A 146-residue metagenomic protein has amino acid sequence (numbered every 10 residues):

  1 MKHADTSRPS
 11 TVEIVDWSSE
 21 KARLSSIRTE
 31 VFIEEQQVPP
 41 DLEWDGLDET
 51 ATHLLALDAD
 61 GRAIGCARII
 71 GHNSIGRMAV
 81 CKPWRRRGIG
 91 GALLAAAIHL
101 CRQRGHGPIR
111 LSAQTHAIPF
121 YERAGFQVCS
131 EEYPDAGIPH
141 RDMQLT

Functional and structural regions predicted by a protein language model:
K2-R62: Short amphipathic alpha-helix that is part of the acyltransferase structural core
R28, Y121, F126: Conserved active-site tyrosine of GNAT-family acetyltransferases
T50-L54, G76, P139-M143: Short beta-strand micro-motifs in enzyme catalytic cores
L55, G61-A79: Conserved beta-strand in the GNAT
W84, G88-A96: Conserved acetyl-CoA pyrophosphate-binding loop and the N-cap/start of the following alpha-helix in GNAT-like
L93, A117-F120: Conserved short alpha-helix immediately C-terminal to the canonical SAM/SAH-binding motif I of Rossmann-like
C101-Q114: Conserved GNAT acetyl-CoA-binding A-motif
S112, Q127-D142: Conserved catalytic-core motifs of GNAT/GCN5-like acyltransferases
